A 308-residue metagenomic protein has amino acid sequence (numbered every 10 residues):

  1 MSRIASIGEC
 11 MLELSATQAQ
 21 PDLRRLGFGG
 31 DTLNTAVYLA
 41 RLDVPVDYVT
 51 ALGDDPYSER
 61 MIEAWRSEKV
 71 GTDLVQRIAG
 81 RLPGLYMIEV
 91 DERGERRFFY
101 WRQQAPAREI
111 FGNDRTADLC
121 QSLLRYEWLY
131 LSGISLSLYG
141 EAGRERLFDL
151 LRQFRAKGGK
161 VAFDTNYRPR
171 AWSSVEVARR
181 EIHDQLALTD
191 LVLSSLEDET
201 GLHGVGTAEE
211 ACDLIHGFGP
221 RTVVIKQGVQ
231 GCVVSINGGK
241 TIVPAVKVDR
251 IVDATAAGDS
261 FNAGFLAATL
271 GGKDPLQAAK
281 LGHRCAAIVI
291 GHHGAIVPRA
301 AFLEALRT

Functional and structural regions predicted by a protein language model:
M1-A5, Q153, G204-T308: Conserved phosphate-binding/catalytic region of the ribokinase-like
M1-G71: Glycine-rich phosphate/adenosyl-contacting loop at the front of the ribokinase-like
L39, S195, G258: Short, conserved phosphate/pyrophosphate- and ester-handling motifs at nucleotide-, phospho-/glycolipid
P45-I134, A305-T308: Conserved N-terminal subdomain of the carbohydrate kinase-like
V46, T72, V161, V223 (+1 more regions): Hydrophobic anchor at the start of a short beta-strand that flanks the dinucleotide cofactor-binding loop
Q121-S122, D184-Q185, H216: Structural alpha-helical scaffold elements that stabilize or flank donor/cofactor-binding regions in carbohydrate
W128, I134-D213, Q230-G231: Conserved beta-alpha-beta core of the PfkB/ribokinase-like small-molecule kinase fold
